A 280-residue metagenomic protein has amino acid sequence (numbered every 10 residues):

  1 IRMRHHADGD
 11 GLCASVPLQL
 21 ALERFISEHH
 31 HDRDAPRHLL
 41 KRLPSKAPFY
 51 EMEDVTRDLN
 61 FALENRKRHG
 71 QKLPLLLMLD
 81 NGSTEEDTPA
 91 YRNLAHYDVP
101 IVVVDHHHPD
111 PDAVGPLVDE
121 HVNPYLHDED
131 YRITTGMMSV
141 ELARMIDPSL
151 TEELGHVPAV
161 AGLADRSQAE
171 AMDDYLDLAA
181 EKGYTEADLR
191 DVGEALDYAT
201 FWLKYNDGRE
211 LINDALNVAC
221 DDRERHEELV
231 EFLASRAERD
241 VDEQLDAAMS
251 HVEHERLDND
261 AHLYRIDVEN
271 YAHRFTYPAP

Functional and structural regions predicted by a protein language model:
I1-G193, D246, R256-P280: Replace "Mg2+/Mn2+-dependent" with "divalent metal-dependent
L12, N93-V99, L203-Y205, F232-E243: Short, mixed-charge, low-aromatic patches
Y175-D222, L233: An accessory alpha-helical subdomain
D207-P280: Gly/His-enriched, cation/cofactor- and phosphate-binding structural elements
